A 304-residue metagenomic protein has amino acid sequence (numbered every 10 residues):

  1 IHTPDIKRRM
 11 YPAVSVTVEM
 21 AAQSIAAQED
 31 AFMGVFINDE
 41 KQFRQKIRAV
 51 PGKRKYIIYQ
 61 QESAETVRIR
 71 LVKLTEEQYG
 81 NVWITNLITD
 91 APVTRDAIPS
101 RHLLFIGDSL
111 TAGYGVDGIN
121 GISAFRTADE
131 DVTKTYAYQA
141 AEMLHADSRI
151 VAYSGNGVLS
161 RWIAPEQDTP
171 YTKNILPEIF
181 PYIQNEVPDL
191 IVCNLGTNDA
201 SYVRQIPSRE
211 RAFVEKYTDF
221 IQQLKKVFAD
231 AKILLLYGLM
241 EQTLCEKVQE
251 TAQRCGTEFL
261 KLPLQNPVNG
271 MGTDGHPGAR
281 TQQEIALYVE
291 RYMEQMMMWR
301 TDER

Functional and structural regions predicted by a protein language model:
I1-I106, L110-D129, M298-R304: N-terminal secretory targeting modules
N38, T172-R304: Alpha-helical cap/lid subdomain in secreted, periplasmic, or secretory-pathway luminal O-acyl-processing enzymes
A49, L110, G155-G157, M240 (+1 more regions): Residue-level detector of flexible, active-site-proximal loop/helix-junction positions within diverse enzyme catalytic
Y56, R161-A164, M271-G272: Short secondary-structure transition/capping segments
E77, V116, G121-P207, L239-L244 (+1 more regions): Conserved SGNH/GDSL esterase-like catalytic core that processes O-acyl groups on lipids and polysaccharides
H102, D147, K232: Residues at the starts of beta-strands that form the adenosine-phosphate
F105, S148-I150, F259-K261: Conserved beta-strand scaffold positions in the cores of enzyme catalytic domains, especially in NTP/NDP-utilizing
